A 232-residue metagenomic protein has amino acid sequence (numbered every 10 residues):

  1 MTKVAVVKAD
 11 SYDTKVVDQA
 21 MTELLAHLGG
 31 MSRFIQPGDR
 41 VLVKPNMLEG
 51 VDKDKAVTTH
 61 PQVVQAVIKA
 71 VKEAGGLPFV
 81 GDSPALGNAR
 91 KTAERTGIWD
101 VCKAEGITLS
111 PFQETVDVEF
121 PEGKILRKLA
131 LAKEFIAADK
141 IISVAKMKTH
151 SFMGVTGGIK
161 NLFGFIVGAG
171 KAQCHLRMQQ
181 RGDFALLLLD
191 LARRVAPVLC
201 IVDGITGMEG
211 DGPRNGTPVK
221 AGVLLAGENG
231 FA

Functional and structural regions predicted by a protein language model:
M1-A232: N-terminal and secondary-structure boundary signal
